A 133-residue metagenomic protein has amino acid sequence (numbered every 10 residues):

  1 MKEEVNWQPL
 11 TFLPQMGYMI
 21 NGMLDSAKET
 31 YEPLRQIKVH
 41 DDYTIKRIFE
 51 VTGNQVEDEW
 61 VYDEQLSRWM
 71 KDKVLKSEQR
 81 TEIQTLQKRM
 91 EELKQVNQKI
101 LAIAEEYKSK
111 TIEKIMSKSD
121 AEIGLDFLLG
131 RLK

Functional and structural regions predicted by a protein language model:
M1-K2, Q55: Charged/polar interaction segments and conserved charged motifs
K2-T44, R131-L132: Short terminal alpha-helical segments
N6, T11, D63, S67 (+3 more regions): Serine/threonine-rich low-complexity intrinsically disordered regions
P9, M16, D41, I45-I48 (+4 more regions): Amphipathic alpha-helical coiled-coil segments and their boundaries
P14-K28, E50-W60, E64, Q84-L101 (+1 more regions): Generic structural signal for well-ordered, non-transmembrane alpha-helical segments in soluble/cytosolic regions
E29-K73: Amphipathic alpha-helical interaction modules
E32, V39, R68, L75 (+3 more regions): Residue-level recognition of alpha-helical coiled-coils, specifically the heptad-repeat register on one helix face
Q79-K133: Amphipathic alpha-helical binding modules
